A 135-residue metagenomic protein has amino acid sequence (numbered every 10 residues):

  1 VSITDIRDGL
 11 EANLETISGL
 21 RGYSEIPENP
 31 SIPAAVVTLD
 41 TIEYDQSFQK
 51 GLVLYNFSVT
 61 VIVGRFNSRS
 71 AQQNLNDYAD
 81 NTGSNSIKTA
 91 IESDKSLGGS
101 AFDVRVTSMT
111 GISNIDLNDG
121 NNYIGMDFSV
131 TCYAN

Functional and structural regions predicted by a protein language model:
V1-S31, T41-N135: Charged, amphipathic alpha-helical segments and their flanking helix caps
V37: Two-metal-ion RNase H-like nuclease active-site motif
